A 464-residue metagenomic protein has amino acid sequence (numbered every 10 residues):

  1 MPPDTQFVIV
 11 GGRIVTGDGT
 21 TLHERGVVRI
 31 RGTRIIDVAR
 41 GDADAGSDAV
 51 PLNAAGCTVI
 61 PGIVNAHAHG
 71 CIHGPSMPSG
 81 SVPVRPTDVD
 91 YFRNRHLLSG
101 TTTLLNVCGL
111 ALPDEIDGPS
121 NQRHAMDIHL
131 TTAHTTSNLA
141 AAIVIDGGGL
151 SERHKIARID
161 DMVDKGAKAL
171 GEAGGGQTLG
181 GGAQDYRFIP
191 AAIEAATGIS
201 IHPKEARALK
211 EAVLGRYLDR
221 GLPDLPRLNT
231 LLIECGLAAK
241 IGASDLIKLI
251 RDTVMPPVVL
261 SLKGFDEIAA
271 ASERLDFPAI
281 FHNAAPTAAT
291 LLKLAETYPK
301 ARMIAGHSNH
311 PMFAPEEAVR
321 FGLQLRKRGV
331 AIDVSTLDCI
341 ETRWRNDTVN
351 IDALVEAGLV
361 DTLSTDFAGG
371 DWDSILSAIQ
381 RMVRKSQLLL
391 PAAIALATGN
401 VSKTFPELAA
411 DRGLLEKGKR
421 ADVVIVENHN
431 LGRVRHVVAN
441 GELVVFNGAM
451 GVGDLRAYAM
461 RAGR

Functional and structural regions predicted by a protein language model:
M1-G26, I30-R31, G41, D90-T103 (+2 more regions): Active-site microenvironment of metallo-dependent hydrolases
G12, V28, T33, G56 (+9 more regions): Divalent metal-coordination and catalytic microenvironments
D44-G46, A54-P119: Metal-associated gating/positioning segment near the N- to mid-region
H69-C71, G109, A133-S137, A142 (+5 more regions): Active-site beta-loop-alpha junctions enriched in small/polar residues
H73-T87, S137-A157, M255-V259: Active-site mouth loops of central-metabolism enzymes
V89-E115, H124-I145, K165-G181, D276-I280 (+1 more regions): Divalent metal-dependent hydrolysis catalytic cores, especially in the metallo-beta-lactamase
R153-E172, Q177-I304, M312-A331, W344-L359 (+1 more regions): Histidine/acidic residue-rich metal-binding segments in metalloenzymes
S335, R343-V426: His/Asp/Glu-enriched, well-ordered alpha-helical/loop segment that forms or immediately abuts the divalent-metal
